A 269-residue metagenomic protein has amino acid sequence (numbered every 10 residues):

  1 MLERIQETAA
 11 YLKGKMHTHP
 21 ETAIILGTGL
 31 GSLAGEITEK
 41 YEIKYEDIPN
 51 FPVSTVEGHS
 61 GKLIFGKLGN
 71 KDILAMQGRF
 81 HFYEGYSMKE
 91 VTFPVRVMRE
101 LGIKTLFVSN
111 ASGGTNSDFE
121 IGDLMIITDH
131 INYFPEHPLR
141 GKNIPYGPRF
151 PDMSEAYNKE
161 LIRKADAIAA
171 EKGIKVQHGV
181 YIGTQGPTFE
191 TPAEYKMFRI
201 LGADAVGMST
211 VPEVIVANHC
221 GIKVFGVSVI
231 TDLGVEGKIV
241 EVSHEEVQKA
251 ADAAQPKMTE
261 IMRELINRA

Functional and structural regions predicted by a protein language model:
M1-M153: Metabolite-binding pocket within alpha/beta catalytic cores that recognizes anionic/polar moieties
Y11, K15, E160, K164-K175 (+1 more regions): Generic non-transmembrane alpha-helical segments
R99-E100, R199, N218: Non-catalytic positions within long, well-ordered alpha-helices that form the structural scaffold/packing of enzyme
K104-T105, D204, K223: Short acidic/polar active-site loop segments enriched in Thr and Asp
Y146-Y157, G183, Y195, A250-T259 (+1 more regions): Polyanion-binding loop/helix "lid" in catalytic or ligand-binding cores
I162, I168-D204, M262: Active-site/ligand-binding-proximal alpha/beta "capping" segment
M208-E246: Zn-dependent metallopeptidase/amidohydrolase metal-coordination segment
V235-A269: His/Asp/Glu-rich mid-to-C-terminal helical/loop segments that flank catalytic regions of hydrolases
